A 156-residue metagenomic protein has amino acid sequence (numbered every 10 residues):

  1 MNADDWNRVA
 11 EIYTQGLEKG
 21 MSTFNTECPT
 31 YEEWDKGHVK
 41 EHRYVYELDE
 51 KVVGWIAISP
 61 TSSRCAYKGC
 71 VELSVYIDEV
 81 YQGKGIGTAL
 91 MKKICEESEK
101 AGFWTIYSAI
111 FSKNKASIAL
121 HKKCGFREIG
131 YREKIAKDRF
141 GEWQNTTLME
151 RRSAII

Functional and structural regions predicted by a protein language model:
M1-V9: A short beta-loop-alpha structural element at the N-terminal edge of CoA-dependent acyl/N-acetyltransferase catalytic
A10-C28: Helix-loop element at the rim of GNAT/NAT acetyltransferase active sites that forms part of the acceptor-substrate
Y13, H121, F126, M149: Conserved active-site tyrosine of GNAT-family acetyltransferases
T26-V80, M91, R152-A154: Acetyl-CoA-dependent GNAT
A57-P60, Y107-I110, K122, R127-Q144: Conserved catalytic-core motifs of GNAT/GCN5-like acyltransferases
Q82, S108-I118: Conserved beta-strand-loop-alpha-helix junction that forms the acyl-donor binding cleft
G83-S98, A119-K123: Conserved acetyl-CoA-binding loop-helix of GNAT-fold acetyltransferases
S98-I110: Conserved GNAT acetyl-CoA-binding A-motif
